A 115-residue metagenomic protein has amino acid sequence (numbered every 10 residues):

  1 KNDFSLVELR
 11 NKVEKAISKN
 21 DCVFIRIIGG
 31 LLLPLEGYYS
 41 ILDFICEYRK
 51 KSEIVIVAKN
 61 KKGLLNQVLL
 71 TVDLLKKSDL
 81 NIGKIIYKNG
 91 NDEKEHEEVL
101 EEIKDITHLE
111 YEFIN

Functional and structural regions predicted by a protein language model:
K1-L35, L42: Phosphate-binding/switch loop-helix module in NTP-utilizing enzymes
I27-L109: Conserved catalytic-core segment of NTP-binding enzymes
Y111-N115: Short acidic-hydrophobic, aromatic-tinged amphipathic segments that line or gate anion-handling sites
